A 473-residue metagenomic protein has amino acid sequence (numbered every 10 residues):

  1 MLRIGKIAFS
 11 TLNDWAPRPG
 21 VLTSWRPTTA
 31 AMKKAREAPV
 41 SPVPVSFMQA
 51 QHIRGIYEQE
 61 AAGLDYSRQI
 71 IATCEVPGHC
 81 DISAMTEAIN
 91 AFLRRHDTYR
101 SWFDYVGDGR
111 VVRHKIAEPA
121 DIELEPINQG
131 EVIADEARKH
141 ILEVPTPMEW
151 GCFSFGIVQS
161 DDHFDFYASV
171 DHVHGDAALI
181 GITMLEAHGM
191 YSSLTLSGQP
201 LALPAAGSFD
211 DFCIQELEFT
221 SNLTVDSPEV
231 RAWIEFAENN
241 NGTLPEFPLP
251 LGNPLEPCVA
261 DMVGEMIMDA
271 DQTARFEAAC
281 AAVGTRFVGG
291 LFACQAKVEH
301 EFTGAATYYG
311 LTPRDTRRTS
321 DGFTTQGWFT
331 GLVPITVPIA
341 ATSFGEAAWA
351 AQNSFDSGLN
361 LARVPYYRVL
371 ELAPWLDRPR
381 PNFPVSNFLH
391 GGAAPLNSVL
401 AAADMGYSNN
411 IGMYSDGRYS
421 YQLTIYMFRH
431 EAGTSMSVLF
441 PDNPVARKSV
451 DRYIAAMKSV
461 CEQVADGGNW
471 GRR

Functional and structural regions predicted by a protein language model:
M1-A61, E87-E125, G130, A205-A260: Short amphipathic alpha-helices and their capping loops
M1-Q51, G55, Q59-L64, R68 (+3 more regions): Acyl-thioester-dependent acyl-group transfer interface
L2-A16, I127-E131, K139-E143, P147-D210 (+1 more regions): Active-site-proximal acidic secondary-structure segment that organizes catalysis
A35-V43, E60-F92, V112-A137, I141-P147 (+8 more regions): Acyl-group handling in specialized metabolite and lipid biosynthesis
V40-V45, Q51, S67-I71, Y99-D104 (+10 more regions): Flexible, Gly/Pro-enriched loop and linker segments at secondary-structure and domain junctions
E87-R95, H140-V144, E235, A279 (+2 more regions): Amphipathic alpha-helical regulatory segments at dimerization interfaces that relay allosteric signals between sensory
F92-S101, A279-T324: Hydrophobic "lid/gating" helix adjacent to the active-site nucleophile that controls access to an acyl-thioester pocket
